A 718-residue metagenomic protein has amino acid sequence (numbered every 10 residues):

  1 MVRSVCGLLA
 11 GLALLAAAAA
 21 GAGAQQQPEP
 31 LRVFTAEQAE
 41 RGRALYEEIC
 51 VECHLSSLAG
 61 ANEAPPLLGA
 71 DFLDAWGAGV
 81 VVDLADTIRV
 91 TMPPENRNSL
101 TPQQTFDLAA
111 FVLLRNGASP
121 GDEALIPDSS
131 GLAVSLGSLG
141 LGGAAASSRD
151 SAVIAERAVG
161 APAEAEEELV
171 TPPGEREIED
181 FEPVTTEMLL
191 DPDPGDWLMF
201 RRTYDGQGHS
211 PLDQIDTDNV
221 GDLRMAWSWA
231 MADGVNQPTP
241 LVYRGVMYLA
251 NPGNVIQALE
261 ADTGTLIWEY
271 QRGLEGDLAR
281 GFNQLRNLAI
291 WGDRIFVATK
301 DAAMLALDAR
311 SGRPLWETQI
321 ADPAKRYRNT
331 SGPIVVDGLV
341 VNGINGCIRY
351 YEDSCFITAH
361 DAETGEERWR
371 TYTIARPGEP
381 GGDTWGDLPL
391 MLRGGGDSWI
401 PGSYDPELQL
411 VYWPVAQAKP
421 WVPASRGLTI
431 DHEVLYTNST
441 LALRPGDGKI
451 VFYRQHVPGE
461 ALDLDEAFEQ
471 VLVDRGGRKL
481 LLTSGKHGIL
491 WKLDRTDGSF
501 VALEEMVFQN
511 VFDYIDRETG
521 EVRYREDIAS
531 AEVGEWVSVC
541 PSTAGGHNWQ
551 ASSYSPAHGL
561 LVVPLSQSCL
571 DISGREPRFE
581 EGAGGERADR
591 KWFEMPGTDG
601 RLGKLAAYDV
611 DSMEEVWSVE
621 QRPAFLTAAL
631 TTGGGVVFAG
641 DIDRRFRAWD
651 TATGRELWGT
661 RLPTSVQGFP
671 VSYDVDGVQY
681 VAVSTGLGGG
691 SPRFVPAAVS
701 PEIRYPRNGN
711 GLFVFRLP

Functional and structural regions predicted by a protein language model:
A22-L45, N96: Electrostatic cytochrome c docking/interface patches
G42-S57, L108-V112: The canonical Cys-X-X-Cys-His
N62, P66-P120, A144-A145, R149-D150 (+5 more regions): Extracytoplasmic electron-transfer domains, predominantly the class I c-type cytochrome c fold
R97-Y204: Flexible coil segments in periplasmic/lumen-exposed cytochrome c-class electron-transfer proteins
G160-M225, T373-P380, Y524-I528, E594-M595 (+1 more regions): Blade/loop signatures of beta-propeller domains
W197-R201, D233-V255, A279-M304, R328-Y351 (+7 more regions): Repeat-blade elements of multi-bladed beta-propeller folds
S228-L241, E269-A289, E317-G332, Y372-P401 (+9 more regions): Extracytoplasmic beta-rich repeat domains
N342-C355, W413-V434, W536, Q567-T598 (+1 more regions): Short, conserved, GDST-rich strand-edge loop motifs in beta-rich repeat architectures
